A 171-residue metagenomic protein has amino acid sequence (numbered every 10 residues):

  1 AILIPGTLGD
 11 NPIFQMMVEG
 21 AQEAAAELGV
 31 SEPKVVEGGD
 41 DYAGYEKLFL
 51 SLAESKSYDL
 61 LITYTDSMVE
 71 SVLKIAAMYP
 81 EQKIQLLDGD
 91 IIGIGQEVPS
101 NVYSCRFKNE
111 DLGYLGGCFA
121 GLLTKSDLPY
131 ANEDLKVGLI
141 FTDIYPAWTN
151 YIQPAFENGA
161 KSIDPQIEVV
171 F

Functional and structural regions predicted by a protein language model:
A1-F171: A residue-level marker of the well-folded mature domains of exported/periplasmic proteins
